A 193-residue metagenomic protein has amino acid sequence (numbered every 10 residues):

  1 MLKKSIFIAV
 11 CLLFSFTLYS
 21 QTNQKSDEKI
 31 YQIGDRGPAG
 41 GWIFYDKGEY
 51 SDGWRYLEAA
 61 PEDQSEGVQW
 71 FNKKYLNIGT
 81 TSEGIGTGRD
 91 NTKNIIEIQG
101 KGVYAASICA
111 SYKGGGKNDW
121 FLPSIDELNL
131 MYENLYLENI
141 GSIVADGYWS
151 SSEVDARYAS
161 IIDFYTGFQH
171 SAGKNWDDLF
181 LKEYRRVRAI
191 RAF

Functional and structural regions predicted by a protein language model:
M1-Q24: Bacterial Sec-dependent N-terminal signal peptides
F7-A9, G79, G86, R191: Residues marking helix boundaries in flexible regions
A9-V10, F14, D52, G67 (+3 more regions): Residues in flexible loops and secondary-structure boundaries
L18, N23, T81-S82, G88 (+1 more regions): N-terminal compositionally biased, intrinsically disordered segments and leader/signal-like regions
T22-V68: GGW-centered surface loops in extracellular recognition modules
I30, G41, K47, D63 (+4 more regions): C-terminal, surface-exposed recognition/capping segments
G37-F44, S51, Y56, W70 (+6 more regions): Polar low-complexity intrinsically disordered regions enriched in Ser/Thr and small residues
G48-F121, I125-N134: Short aromatic-cysteine micro-motif
